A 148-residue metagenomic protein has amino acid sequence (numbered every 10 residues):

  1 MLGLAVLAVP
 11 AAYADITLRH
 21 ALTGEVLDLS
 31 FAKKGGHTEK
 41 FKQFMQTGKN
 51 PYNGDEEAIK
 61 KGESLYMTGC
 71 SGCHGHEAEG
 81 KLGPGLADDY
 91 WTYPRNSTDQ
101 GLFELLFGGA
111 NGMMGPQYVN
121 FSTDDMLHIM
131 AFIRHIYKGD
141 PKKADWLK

Functional and structural regions predicted by a protein language model:
M1-A8: Bacterial N-terminal signal peptides
V9-A14: Sec/Tat signal peptide C-region and signal peptidase I cleavage site
D15-L27, H37-K49, E56, M67 (+1 more regions): Flexible coil segments in periplasmic/lumen-exposed cytochrome c-class electron-transfer proteins
K49-E77: Short, contiguous, helix-prone interaction/anchoring segments in small proteins
P51, G85, M113-P116: Conserved beta-strand positions that form and line the central face of beta-propeller blades
K61-E63, E79-F107: Gly/Gly-Pro-rich "capping" loops immediately C-terminal to redox-active cysteine motifs in periplasmic/lumenal
T68-S71, G80, P84, G112: Glycine-centered loop/turn positions within well-structured domains that cap or flank conserved ligand/cofactor-binding
H74-E79, F107-G108, R134: Detector for the c-type heme attachment site
